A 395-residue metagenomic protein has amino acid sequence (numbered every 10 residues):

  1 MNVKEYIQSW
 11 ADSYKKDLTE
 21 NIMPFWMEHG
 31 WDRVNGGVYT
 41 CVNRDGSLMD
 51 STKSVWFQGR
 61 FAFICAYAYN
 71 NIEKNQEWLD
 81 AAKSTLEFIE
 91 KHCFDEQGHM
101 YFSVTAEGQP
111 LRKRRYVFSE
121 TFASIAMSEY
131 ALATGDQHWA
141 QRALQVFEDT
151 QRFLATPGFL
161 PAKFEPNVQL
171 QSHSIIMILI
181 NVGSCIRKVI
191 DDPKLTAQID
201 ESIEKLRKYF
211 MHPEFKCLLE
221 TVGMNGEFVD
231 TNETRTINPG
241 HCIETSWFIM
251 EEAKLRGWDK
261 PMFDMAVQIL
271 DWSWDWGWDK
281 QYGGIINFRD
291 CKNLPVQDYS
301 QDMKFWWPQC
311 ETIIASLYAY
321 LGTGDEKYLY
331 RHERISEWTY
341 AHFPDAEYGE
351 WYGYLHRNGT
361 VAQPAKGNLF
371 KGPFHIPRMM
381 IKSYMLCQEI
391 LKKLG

Functional and structural regions predicted by a protein language model:
M1-G395: Glycan-recognition and catalytic cores of secretory/periplasmic carbohydrate-active enzymes
